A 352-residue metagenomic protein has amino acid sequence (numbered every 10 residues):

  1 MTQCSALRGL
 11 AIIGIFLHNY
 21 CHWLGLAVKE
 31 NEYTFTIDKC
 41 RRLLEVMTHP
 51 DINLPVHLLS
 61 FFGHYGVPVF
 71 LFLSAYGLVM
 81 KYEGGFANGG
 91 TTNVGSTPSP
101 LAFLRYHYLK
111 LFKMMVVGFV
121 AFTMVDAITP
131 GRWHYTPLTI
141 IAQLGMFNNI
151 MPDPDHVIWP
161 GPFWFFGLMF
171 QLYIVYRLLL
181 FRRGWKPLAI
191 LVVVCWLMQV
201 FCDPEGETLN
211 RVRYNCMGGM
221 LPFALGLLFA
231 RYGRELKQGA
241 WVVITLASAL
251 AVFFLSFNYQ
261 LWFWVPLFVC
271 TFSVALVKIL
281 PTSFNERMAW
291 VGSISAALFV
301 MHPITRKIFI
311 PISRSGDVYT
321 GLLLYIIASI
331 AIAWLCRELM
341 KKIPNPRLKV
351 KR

Functional and structural regions predicted by a protein language model:
M1-C195, R314-R352: Membrane-cytosol interface segments of multi-pass membrane proteins, especially ER/Golgi lipid-handling enzymes
W196-I326: Alpha-helical transmembrane segments and terminal signal-anchor/GPI-anchor hydrophobic tails, characterized by long
